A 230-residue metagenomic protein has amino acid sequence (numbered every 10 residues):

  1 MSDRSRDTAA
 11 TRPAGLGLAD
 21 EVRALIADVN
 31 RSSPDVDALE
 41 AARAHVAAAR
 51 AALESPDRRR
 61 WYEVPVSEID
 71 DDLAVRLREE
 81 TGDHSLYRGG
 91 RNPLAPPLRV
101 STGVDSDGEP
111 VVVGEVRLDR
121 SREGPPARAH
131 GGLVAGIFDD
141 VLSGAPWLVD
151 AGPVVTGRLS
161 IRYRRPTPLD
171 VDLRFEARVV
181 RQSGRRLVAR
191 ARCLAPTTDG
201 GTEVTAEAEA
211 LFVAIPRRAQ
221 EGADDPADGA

Functional and structural regions predicted by a protein language model:
S2-D70, A74, T167-L169, V180-A230: HotDog/MaoC-like acyl-thioester-processing domains
L39-S121: Long amphipathic N-terminal alpha/beta scaffold segment
G103-D107, G132-A151: Active-site helix/loop of acyl-thioester processing domains in fatty-acid/polyketide metabolism, spanning hotdog-fold
E109-V113, R158, D172-R174, R186-V188 (+1 more regions): Intrinsic-disorder/low-complexity, polar/charged segments enriched in Ser/Thr/Lys/Arg/Asp/Glu/Gln
E115-R117, S160-R162, E176-R178, R192 (+1 more regions): Residue-level recognition of well-ordered beta-strand positions that form the cores of beta-sheet-rich folds across
L118-G132: Short histidine-centered catalytic/ligand-binding loop motif
V141-R174: Hydrophobic beta-strand-centered segment that forms part of the acyl-chain substrate-binding groove
